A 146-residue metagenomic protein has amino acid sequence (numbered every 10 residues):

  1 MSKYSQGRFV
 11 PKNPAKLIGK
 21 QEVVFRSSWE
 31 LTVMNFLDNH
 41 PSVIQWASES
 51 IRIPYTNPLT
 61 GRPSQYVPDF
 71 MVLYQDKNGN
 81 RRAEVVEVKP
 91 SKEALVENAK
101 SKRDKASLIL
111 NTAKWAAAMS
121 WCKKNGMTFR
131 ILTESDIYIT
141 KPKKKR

Functional and structural regions predicted by a protein language model:
M1-R146: Electrostatic, structured charged patches in enzyme active sites and in nucleic-acid/phosphate-binding
